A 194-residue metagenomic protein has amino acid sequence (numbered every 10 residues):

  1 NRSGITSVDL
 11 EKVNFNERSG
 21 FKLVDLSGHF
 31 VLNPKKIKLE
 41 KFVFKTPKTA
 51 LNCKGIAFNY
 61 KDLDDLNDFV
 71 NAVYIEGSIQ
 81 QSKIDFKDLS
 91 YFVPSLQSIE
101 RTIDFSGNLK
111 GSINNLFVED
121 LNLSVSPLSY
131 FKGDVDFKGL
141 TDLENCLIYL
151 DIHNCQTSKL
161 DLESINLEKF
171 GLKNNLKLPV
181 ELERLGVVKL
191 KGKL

Functional and structural regions predicted by a protein language model:
N1-L128, L143-L194: Extended amphipathic, helix-rich lipid-handling scaffolds
G55, V135-D136: Short, T/G/N/S-enriched strand-turn elements that build extracellular solenoid repeat scaffolds
F69, D134-V135: Conserved two-metal-ion catalytic palm core of "right-hand" nucleic acid polymerases, unifying RNA-dependent RNA
L140: A compact, surface-exposed functional segment
